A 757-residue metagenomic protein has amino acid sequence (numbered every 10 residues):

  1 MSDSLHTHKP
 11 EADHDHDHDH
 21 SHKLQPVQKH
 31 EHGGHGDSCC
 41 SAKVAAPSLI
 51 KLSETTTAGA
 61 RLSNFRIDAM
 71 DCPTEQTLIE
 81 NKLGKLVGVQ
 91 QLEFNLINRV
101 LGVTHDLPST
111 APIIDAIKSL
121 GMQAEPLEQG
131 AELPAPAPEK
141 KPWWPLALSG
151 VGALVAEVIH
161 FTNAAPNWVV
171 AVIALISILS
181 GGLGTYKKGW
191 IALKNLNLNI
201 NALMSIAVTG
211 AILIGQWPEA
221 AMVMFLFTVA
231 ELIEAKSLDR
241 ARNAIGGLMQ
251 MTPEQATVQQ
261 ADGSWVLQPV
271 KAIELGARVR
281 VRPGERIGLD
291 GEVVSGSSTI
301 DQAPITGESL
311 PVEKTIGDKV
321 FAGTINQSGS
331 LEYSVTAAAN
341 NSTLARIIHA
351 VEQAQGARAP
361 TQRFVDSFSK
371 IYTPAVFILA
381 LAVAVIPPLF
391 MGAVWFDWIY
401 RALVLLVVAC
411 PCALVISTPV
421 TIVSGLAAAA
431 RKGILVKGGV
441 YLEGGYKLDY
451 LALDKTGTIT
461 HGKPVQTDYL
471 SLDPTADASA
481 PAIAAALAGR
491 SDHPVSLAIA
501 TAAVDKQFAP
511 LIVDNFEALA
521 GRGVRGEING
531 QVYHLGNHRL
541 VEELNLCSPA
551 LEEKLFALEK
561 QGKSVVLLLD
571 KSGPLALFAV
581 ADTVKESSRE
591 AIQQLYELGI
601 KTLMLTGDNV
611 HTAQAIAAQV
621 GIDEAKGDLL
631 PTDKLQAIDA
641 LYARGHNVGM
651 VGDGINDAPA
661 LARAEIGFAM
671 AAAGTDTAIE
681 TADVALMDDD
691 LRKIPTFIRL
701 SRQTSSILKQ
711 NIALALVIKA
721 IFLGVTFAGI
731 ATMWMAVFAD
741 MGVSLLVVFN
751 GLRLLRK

Functional and structural regions predicted by a protein language model:
M1-W168, A244, D262-L267, E274 (+2 more regions): Flexible metal-binding regulatory segments at protein termini and peripheral loops
V87-H105, T110, G247-N341, G439-A484 (+1 more regions): Conserved cytosolic catalytic loops of P-type ATPases
D115-A137, W143, A174-Q259, E274-R282 (+4 more regions): Actuator/coupling domain of P-type ATPases
W143-L154, R363-G392, R401, L405-P411 (+2 more regions): Bilayer-spanning, highly hydrophobic alpha-helical transmembrane segments
V158-P166, Y186-G189, K194, I206 (+7 more regions): Membrane-embedded alpha-helical bundles of multi-pass transporters
I159-H160, T324, D449-D492, R522-L603 (+2 more regions): ATP-driven catalytic headpiece of P-type ATPases
N201-S205, E254, I305, F364 (+5 more regions): Conserved catalytic phosphorylation-site environment of P-type ATPases
G530, G562-S564, D570-Q710: Conserved ATP-binding TGD loop and adjacent catalytic N/P-domain core of P-type ATPases
